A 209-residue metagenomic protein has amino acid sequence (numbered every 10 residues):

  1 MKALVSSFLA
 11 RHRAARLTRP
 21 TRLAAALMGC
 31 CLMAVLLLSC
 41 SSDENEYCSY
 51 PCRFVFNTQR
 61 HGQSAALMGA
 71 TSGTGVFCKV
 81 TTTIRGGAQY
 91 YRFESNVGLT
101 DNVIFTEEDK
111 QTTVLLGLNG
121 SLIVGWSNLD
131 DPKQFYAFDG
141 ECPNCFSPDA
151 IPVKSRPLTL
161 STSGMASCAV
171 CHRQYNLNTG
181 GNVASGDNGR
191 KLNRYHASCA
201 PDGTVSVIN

Functional and structural regions predicted by a protein language model:
M1-R22: N-terminal secretory signal peptides that target proteins for export/translocation
R19-C31: Sec-dependent N-terminal signal peptides
G29, C40-N45: N-terminal export/targeting leaders of redox proteins
M33, F135, S161-G164: Residue-level signal for mature regions of secreted extracellular proteins and peptides
V35-S39: C-terminal motif of bacterial Sec signal peptides marking the signal peptidase cleavage site
E44-L158, N193-N209: N-terminal pre-ligand scaffold of iron-sulfur
V153-G164, V183: Second-shell loop/turn segments in exported
C168-N209: Short Fe-S-cluster ligation motifs
